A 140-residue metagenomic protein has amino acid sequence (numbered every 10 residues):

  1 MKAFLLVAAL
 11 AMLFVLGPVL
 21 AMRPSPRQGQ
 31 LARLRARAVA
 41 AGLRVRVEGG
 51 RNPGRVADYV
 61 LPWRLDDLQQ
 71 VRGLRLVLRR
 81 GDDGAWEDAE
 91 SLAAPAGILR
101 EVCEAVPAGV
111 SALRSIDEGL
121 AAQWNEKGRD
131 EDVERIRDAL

Functional and structural regions predicted by a protein language model:
M1-R37: N-terminal signal-anchor transmembrane alpha helix of single-pass membrane proteins, serving as the membrane-anchoring
P26-R27, V39-L43, V102-V106: Short amphipathic alpha-helical surface micro-motifs
R35-G49: Membrane-cytosol interface motif
N52-R135, A139: Structured extramembrane domains adjacent to transmembrane segments
